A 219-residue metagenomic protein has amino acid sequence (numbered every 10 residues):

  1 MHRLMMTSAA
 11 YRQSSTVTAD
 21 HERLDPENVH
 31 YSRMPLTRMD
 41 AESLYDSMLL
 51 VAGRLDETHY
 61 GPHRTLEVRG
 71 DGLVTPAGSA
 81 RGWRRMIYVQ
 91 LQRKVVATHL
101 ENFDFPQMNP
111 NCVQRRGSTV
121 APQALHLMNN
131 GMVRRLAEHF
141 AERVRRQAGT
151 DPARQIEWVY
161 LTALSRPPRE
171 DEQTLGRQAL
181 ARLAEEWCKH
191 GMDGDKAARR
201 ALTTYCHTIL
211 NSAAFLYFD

Functional and structural regions predicted by a protein language model:
H2-S8, D46: Alpha-helical secondary-structure segments
R12, T16-A163, P167-R169, R200 (+2 more regions): An acidic, gly/pro-interrupted, aromatic-rich
T174-E185: Amphipathic alpha-helical segments that form the core helices of the histone-fold
